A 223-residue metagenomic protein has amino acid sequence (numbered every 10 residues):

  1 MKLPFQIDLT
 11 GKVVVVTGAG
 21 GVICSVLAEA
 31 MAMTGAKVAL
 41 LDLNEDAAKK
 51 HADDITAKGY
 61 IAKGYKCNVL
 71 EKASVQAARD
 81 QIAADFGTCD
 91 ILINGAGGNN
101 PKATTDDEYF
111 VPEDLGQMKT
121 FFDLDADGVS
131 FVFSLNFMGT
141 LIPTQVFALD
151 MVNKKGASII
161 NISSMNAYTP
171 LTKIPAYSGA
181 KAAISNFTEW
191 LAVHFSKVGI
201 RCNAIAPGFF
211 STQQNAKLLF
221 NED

Functional and structural regions predicted by a protein language model:
F5, D106-F110, A176, K197 (+1 more regions): A glycine/serine/threonine-rich, flexible loop-to-helix segment that serves as the NAD(P) cofactor-binding "lid"
F5-A39, L191: Canonical Rossmann dinucleotide-binding motif of NAD(H)/NADP(H)-dependent dehydrogenases/reductases, specifically
E45-D46, K66-R79, A126: The beta1-alpha1 cofactor-binding region of Rossmann-like NAD(H)/NADP(H)-dependent oxidoreductases
V111-L141, I160, I184: Catalytic Tyr-X3-Lys loop
T144, A180: Active-site helix of classical SDR
L149, V193-H194: Alpha-helical segment proximal to the catalytic Tyr-Lys
S164: Residue(s) in the substrate-gating loop at a strand-loop-helix junction that position the organic substrate next
P170-S178, W190, L218: Active-site loop-to-helix junction immediately N-terminal to the catalytic Tyr of the SDR YXXXK motif in Rossmann-fold
